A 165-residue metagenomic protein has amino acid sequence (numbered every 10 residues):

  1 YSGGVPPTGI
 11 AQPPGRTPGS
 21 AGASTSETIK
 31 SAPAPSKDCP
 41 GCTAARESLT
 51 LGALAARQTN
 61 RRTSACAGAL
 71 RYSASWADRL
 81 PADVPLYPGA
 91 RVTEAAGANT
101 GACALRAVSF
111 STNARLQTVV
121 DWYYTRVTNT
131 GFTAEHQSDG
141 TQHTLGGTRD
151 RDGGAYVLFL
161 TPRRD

Functional and structural regions predicted by a protein language model:
Y1-D165: An acidic-aromatic pocket/loop used at catalytic or ligand-binding sites
